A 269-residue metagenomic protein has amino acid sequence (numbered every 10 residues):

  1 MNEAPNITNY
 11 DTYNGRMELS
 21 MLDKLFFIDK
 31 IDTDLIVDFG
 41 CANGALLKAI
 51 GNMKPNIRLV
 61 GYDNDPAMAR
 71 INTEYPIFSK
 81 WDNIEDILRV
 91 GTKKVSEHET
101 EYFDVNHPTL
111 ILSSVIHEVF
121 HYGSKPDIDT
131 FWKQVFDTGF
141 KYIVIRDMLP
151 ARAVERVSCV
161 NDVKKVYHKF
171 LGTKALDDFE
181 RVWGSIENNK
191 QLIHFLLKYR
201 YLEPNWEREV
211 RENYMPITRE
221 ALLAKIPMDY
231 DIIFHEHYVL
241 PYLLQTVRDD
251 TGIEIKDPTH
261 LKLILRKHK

Functional and structural regions predicted by a protein language model:
M1-D29: Class I SAM-dependent methyltransferase Rossmann-like catalytic core, especially the SAM/SAH-binding loop
D34-A42: Conserved class I S-adenosyl-L-methionine
N43-G91: Class I SAM-dependent methyltransferase SAM/SAH-binding core
I111: A conserved beta-strand element that flanks and buttresses the S-adenosyl-L-methionine
V119-V135: A short, conserved alpha-helix within the catalytic core of class I
V144-E180: Conserved class I S-adenosyl-L-methionine
E212-Y230: Short alpha-helix
R248-K269: Core SAM-dependent methyltransferase catalytic element
